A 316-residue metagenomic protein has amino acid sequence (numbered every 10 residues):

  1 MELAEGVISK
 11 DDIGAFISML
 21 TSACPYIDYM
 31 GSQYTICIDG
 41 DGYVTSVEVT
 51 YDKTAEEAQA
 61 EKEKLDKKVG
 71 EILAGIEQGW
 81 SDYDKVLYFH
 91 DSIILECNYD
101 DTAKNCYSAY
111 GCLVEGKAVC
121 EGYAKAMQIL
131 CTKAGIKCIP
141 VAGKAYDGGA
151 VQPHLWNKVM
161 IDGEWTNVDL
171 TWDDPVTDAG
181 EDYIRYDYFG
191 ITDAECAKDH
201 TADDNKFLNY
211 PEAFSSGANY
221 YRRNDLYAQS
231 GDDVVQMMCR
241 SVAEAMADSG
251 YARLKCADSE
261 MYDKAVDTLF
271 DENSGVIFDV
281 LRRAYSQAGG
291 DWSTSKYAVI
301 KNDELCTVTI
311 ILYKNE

Functional and structural regions predicted by a protein language model:
M1-W80, A197-E316: N-terminal accessory/pre-domain segments preceding catalytic cores
E2, E96, D100-K104, E115 (+2 more regions): Repeated polar recognition positions within modular binding domains
T54-E56, L95-Y99, V119-C120, K144-G149 (+2 more regions): Solvent-exposed loop/turn segments at secondary-structure junctions within structured extracellular/periplasmic domains
E57-L113: Secondary-structure boundary elements
D100, D169, I300-E304: Acidic/polar residues at beta-strand termini and the immediately following turn/coil
E115-V119, Y123: Secondary-structure capping and boundary motifs in well-ordered enzyme cores
G122-E195: Hydrophobic/aromatic-rich core segments of domains that either
